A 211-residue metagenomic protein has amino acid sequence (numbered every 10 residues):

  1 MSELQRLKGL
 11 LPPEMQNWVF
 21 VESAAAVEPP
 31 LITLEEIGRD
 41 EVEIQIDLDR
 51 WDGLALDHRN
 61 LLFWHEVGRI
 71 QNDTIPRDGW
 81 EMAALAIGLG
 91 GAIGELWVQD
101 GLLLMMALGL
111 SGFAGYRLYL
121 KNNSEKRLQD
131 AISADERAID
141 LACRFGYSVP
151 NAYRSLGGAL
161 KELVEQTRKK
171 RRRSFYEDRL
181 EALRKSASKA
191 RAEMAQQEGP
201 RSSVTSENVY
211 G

Functional and structural regions predicted by a protein language model:
M1-F63, Q71-D73, R144, E162-R168 (+1 more regions): Peri-catalytic and regulatory segments of divalent metal-dependent proteins
S2-W18, M105-R168: Short helix/loop segments within enzyme catalytic domains that coordinate or immediately flank catalytic cofactors
V21-E36, I139-G211: Active-site-proximal gating segments in proteases and membrane effectors
D47, N72-I75, L89-G91, V98-Q99 (+1 more regions): Short, surface-exposed, polar/charged, turn-prone segments marking secondary-structure boundaries
R59, G79-A84, D130: Amphipathic alpha-helical interface surfaces
F63-N72, S133, R137: Active-site His/Glu-centered metal-binding helix of metallohydrolases
V67-A83, Y147: Catalytic Zn2+-binding segment of zinc metalloproteases
E81-N123: Transmembrane alpha-helical hairpins and terminal membrane-anchor modules
